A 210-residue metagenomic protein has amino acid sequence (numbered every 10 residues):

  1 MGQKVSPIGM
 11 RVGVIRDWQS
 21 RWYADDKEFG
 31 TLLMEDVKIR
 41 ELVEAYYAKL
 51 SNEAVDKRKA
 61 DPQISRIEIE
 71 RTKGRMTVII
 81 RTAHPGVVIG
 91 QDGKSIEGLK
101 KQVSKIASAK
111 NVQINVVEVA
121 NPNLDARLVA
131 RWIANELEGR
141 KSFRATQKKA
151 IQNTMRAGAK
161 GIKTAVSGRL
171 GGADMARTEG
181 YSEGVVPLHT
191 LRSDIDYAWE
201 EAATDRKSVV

Functional and structural regions predicted by a protein language model:
Q3-E44: N-terminal presequence-like segments and adjacent domain-start helices
K4, E35-S142: Acidic-enriched and Gly/Ser
G9, A126-L128, D174-T178: Short acidic, glycine/serine/threonine-rich loops at helix termini
F143-R144, K148, N153-G161: Beta-rich strand-turn-strand
I151-N153, W199-A203: A generic local secondary-structure boundary/capping motif
L170-E201: Nucleotide-binding motor/catalytic cores of P-loop/tubulin-like NTPases across gene-expression machines
V209-V210: Conserved small/polar residues in nucleotide/adenosyl-binding loops
